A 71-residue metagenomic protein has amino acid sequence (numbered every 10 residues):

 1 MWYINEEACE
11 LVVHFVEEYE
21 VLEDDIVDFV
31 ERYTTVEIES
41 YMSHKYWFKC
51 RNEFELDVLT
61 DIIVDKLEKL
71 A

Functional and structural regions predicted by a protein language model:
M1-Y3, E68-A71: Short intrinsically disordered terminal tails
E10-D61: Acidic, low-complexity, intrinsically disordered interaction modules
